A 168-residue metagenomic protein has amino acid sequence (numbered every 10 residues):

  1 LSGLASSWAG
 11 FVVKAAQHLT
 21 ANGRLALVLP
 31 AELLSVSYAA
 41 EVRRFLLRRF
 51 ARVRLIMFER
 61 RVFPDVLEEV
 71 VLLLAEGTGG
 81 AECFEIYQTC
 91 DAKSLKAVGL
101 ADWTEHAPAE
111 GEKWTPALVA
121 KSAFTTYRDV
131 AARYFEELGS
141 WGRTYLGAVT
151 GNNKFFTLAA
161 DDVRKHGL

Functional and structural regions predicted by a protein language model:
S2-R60, L72-A75: Conserved Class I SAM-dependent methyltransferase catalytic core
D65, V71-L168: C-terminal substrate-recognition regions of SAM-dependent nucleic acid methyltransferases
